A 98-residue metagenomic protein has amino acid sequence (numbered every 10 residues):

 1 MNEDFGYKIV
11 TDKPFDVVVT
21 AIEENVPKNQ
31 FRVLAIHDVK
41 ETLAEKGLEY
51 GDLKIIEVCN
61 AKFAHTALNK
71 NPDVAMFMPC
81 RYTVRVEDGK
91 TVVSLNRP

Functional and structural regions predicted by a protein language model:
M1-V33: Terminal, regulation- and interaction-focused segments at domain boundaries
E3-F5, D52, M78, G89: A generic structural signal for well-ordered coil/turn residues at beta-strand boundaries that shape enzyme active-site
K13-F15, K62-A64, D88-K90: Residues that cap or initiate secondary-structure elements
L34-T83: Compact, glycine-rich, soluble single-domain proteins
C80-P98: Beta-strand/loop substructures that line and gate deep hydrophobic ligand-binding cavities in soluble
